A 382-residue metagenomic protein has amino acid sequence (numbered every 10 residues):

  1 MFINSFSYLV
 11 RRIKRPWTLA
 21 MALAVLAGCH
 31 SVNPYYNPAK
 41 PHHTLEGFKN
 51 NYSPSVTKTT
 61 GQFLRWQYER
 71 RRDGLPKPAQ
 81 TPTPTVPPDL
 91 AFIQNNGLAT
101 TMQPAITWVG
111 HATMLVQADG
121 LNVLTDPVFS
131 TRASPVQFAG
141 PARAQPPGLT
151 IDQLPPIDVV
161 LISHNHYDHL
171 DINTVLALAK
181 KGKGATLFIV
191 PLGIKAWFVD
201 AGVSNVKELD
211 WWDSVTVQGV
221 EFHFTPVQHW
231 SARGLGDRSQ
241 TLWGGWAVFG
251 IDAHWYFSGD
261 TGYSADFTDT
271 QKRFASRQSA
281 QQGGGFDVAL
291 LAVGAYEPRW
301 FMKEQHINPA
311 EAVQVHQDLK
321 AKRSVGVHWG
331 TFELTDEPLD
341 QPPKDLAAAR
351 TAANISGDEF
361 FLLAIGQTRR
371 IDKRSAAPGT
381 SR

Functional and structural regions predicted by a protein language model:
S5-T18: Bacterial N-terminal signal peptides that target proteins for export
M21, C29-A142, P147-Q153, G250-F257 (+1 more regions): Metallo-beta-lactamase
H30-P54, I151-L154, V159, H166 (+4 more regions): Cap/insert and terminal regions of metallo-dependent hydrolase folds
P78-T101, P191-A253, D345-Q367, I371-R374: Metallo-beta-lactamase
M114-Q117, T216-F286, K303-E311: Catalytic core of the metallo-beta-lactamase
F129-P146, W230-R238, E297-H306, E333: Acidic/histidine-rich helix-loop elements that form or flank divalent-metal/phosphate-binding sites at the catalytic
F129-Q137, G148-S214, T225: Active-site HxH/HxHxD metal-binding segment of metal-dependent hydrolases
